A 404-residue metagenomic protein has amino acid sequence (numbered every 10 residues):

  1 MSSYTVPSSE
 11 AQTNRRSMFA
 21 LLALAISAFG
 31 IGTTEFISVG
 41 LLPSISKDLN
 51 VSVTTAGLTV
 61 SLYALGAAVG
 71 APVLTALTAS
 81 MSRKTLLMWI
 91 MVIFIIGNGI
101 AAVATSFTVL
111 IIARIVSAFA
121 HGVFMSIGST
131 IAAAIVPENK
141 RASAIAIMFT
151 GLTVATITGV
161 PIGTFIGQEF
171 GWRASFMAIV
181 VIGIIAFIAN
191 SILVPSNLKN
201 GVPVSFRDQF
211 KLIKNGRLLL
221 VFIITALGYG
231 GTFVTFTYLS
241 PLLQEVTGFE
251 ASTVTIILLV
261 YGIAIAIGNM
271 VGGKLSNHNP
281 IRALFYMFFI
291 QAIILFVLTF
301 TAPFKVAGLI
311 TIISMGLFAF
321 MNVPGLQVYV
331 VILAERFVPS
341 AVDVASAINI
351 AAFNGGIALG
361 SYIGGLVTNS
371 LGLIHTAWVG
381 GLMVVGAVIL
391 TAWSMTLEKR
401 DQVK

Functional and structural regions predicted by a protein language model:
A20-V53, L58, A71, T235-S240: Extracytoplasmic
N50, S82, V103-V109, A120 (+2 more regions): Helix-breaking motifs and short loop linkers at transmembrane-helix boundaries and internal kinks in secondary membrane
V69-T108: Conserved MFS/SLC helix-loop-helix module at the cytosolic interface between two early adjacent transmembrane helices
A71-R83, G268-P280, T368: Helix-to-loop junctions at the C-terminal end of transmembrane segments in multipass secondary transporters
I93-I100, T108-S117, V306-S314: Paired small-residue
F107, A113-G151: Cytoplasmic helix-loop-helix junction between adjacent transmembrane helices in 12-TM secondary transporters
V180-K199, T391-S394: C-terminal membrane-cytosol helix-exit motif in multi-pass small-molecule transporters
L333-L371: A late C-terminal transmembrane helix in Major Facilitator Superfamily
